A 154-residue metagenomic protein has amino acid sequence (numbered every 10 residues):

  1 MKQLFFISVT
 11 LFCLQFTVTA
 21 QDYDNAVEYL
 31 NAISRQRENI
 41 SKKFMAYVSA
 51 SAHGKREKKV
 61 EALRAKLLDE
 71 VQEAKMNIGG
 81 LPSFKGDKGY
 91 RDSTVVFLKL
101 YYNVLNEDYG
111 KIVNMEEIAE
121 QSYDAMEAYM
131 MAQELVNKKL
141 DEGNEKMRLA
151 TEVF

Functional and structural regions predicted by a protein language model:
M1-A26: Bacterial Sec-dependent N-terminal signal peptides
Q21-A65, D69: Immediate post-signal-peptide N-terminus of mature secreted/exported proteins
N25-A32, G89-K99: Short, charge/polar-rich alpha-helical segments
I33, V60, R64-L67, V71 (+4 more regions): Hydrophobic packing residues in well-ordered alpha-helices of helical domains and bundles
A74-V96, K111-M115: Short, solvent-exposed, charged loop/turn and helix-capping segments that join or cap alpha-helices on peripheral
V96-D108: Elongated alpha-helical scaffolds
Y109-K138: Polar/charged, Q/E/K-enriched amphipathic alpha-helical segments with strong coiled-coil propensity that act as
K139-F154: Pro/Ala/Gly-rich low-complexity, hydrophilic intrinsically disordered segments
